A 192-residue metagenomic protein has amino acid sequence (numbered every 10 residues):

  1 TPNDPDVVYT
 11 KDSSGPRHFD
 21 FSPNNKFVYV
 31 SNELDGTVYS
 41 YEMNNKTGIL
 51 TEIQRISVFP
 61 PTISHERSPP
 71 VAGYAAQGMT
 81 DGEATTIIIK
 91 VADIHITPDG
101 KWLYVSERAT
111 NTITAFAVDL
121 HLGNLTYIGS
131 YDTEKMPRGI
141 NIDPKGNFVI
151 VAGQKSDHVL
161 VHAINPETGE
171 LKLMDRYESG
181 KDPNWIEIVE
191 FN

Functional and structural regions predicted by a protein language model:
T1, Y41-L50, F116-G123, H162-G169: Short loop/turn segments immediately following beta-strands, especially the blade-tip and inter-blade linker loops
T1-V38: Loop-centered beta-sheet repeat module
N3-Y9, Q54, A76-A84, T126-Y131 (+1 more regions): A short beta-strand motif characteristic of beta-propeller blades
T10-N25, V58-D99, T133-F148, S179-F191: Beta-rich, blade/repeat-based domains predominating in secreted/periplasmic proteins but also intracellular
E33-L34, M43, D99, R108 (+2 more regions): Short loop/turn segments immediately following the C-termini of beta-strands
G36-V38, N111-I113, D157-V159: Structural signal for beta-propeller blades
Q154-A163, E167, K172-N192: Blade-level signature of beta-propeller repeat domains, shared across WD40, Kelch, NHL, RCC1 and BNR/Asp-box propellers
